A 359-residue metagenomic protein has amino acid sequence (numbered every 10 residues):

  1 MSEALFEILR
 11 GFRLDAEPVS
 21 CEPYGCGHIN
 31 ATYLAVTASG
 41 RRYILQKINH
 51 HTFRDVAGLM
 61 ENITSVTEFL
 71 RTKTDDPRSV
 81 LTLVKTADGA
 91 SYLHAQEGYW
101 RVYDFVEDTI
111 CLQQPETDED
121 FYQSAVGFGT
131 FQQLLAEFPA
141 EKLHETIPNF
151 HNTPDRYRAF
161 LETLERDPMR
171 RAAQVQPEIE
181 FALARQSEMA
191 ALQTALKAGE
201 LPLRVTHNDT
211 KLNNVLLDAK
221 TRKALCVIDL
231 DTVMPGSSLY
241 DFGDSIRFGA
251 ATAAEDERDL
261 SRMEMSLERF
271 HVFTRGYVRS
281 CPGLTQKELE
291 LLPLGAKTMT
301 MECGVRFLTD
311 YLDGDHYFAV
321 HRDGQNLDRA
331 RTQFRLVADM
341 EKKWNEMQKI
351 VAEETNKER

Functional and structural regions predicted by a protein language model:
M1-E22: Juxta-kinase regulatory segment immediately upstream of eukaryotic protein kinase catalytic domains
A16-S20, R171, L284-L292: Short, surface-exposed acidic
C21-Y24, H28-Y43, K47-E162, G236-S238 (+5 more regions): Conserved ATP-binding subdomain of kinase catalytic cores across diverse folds
E22-C26, Q46-K47, F53-A57, V106-Y122 (+5 more regions): ATP-dependent phospho-/nucleotidyl transfer catalytic cores
T64, L183, G243, H271-T274 (+1 more regions): Predominant activation on well-ordered alpha-helical scaffold segments within soluble catalytic domains
D120, P202-H207, M234, M265 (+3 more regions): Secondary-structure capping and boundary motifs in well-ordered enzyme cores
D155, H271-A352: Helix-rich C-terminal or lid/interface subdomains of diverse kinases
L217-R275, S280-P282, Y317-R329: Active-site Asp-x-Gly
